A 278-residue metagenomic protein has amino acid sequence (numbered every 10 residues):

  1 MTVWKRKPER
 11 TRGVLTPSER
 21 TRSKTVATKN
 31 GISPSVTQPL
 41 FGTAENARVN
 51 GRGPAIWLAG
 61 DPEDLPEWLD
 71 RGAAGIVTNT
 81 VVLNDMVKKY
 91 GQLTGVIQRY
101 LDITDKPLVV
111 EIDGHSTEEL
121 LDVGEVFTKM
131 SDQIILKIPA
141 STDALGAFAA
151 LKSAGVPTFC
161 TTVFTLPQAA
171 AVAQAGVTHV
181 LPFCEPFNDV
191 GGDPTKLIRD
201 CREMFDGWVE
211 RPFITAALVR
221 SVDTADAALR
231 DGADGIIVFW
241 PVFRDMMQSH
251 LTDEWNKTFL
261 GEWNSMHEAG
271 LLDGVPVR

Functional and structural regions predicted by a protein language model:
T16, N30-T43, D61, F205-R278: C-terminal alpha-helical cap/extension of soluble enzyme domains
R52, G60-A150, A154, C184: Active-site beta->alpha loop and helix N-cap motifs at the rims of alpha/beta catalytic domains
W57-E63, G114-E118, I138-T142, C160-P167 (+1 more regions): Glycine-rich beta-to-alpha transition loops that act as phosphate-gripper elements at the mouths of alpha/beta enzyme
E63-R71, D122-V123, T165-Q174, R220-D234: Catalytic cores of alpha/beta
I76, T80-D85, H179-V190, A233-T252: Glycine-rich phosphate-binding active-site loops on the catalytic face of alpha/beta enzymes
N79, L136, V172, A228 (+1 more regions): Conserved, mostly hydrophobic/aromatic
T94-L108, L145-A154, T195-I214, L260-L272: Alpha-helix-loop-beta-strand connector modules within alpha/beta enzyme cores
F164-L197: Histidine/lysine/aspartate-rich catalytic loop segments that bind and position anionic ligands
